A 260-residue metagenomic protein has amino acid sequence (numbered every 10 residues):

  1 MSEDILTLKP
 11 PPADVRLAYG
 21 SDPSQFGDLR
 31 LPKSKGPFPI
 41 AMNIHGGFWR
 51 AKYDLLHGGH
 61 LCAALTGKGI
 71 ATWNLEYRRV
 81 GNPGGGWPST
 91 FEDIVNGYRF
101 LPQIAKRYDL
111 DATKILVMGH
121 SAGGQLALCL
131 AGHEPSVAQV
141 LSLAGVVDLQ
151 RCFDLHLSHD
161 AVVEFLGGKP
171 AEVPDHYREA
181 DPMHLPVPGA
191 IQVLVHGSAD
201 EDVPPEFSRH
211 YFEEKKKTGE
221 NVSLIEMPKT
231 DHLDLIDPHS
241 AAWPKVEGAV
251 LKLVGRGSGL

Functional and structural regions predicted by a protein language model:
M1-K35: N-terminal cap/lid segment of alpha/beta-hydrolase-fold proteins
R30, D202, R209-L260: C-terminal catalytic histidine-bearing segment of alpha/beta-hydrolase fold enzymes
K33-P37, A41-A64: Short, surface-exposed "cap/lid" segments of acyl-processing enzymes
K52-L61, W73-K114: Catalytic nucleophile-loop/oxyanion-hole region of alpha/beta-hydrolase and closely related hydrolase-like folds
I115-S121, G197: Conserved alpha/beta-hydrolase "nucleophile elbow" surrounding the catalytic nucleophile
G119-C129: Glycine-rich nucleophile elbow surrounding the catalytic serine of serine-hydrolase chemistry
C129-V173: Hydrolase active-site cap/lid region
P188, L194-H196, D200: Short beta-strand/loop motif that positions the catalytic acidic residue of the alpha/beta-hydrolase fold
